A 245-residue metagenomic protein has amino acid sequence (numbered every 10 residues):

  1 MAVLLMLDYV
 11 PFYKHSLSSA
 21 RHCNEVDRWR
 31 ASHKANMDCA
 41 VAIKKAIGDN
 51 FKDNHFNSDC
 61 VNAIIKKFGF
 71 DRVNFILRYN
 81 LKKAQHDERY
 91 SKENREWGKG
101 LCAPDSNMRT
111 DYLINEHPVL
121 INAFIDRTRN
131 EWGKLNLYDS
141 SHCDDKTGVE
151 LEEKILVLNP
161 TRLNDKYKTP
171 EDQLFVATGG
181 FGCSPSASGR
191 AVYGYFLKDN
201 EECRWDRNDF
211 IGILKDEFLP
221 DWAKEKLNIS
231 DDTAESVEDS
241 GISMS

Functional and structural regions predicted by a protein language model:
M1-S245: Gram-negative host-targeted secretion-system effectors, predominantly Type III and Type IV, recognized via long
